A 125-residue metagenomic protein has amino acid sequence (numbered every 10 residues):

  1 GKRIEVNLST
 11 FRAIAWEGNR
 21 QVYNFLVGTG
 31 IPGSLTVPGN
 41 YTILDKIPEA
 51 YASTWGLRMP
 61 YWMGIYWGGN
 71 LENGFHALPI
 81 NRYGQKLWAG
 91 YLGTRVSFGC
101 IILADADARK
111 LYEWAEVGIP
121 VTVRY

Functional and structural regions predicted by a protein language model:
G1-N40, D45-K46: Cell wall/extracellular polymer interaction/catalysis modules
S34-N40, I47-Y125: Exported/periplasmic cell-wall-interacting domains
